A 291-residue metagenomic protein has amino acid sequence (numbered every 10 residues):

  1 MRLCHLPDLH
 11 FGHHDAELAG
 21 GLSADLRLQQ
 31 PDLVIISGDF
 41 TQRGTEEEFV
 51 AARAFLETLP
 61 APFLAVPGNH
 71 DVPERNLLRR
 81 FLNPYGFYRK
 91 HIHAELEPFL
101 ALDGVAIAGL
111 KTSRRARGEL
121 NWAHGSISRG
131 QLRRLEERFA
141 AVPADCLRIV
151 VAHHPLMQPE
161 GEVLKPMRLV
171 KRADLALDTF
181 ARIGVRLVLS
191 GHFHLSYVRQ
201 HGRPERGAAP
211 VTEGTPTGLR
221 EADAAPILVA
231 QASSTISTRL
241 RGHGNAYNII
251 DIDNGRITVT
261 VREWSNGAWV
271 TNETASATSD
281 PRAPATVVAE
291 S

Functional and structural regions predicted by a protein language model:
M1-T58, E74-R75: N-terminal active-site segment of His-dependent metallophosphoesterases
L6-P7, V34-D39, F63-N69, K111 (+3 more regions): Active-site neighborhood of phospho(di)ester-bond hydrolases with catalytic His/Asp-centered motifs
G12-H14, Q42-E47, N69-L77, R115-L120 (+4 more regions): Active-site environment of divalent metal-dependent phosphoester hydrolases
G20, E48-A52, I127-G130, P166-D174: Charged helix-capping and loop-helix junction motifs
V50-E137, V142, T179-A181, V211 (+2 more regions): Extended active-site neighborhood of metal-dependent phosphoesterases/phosphodiesterases
F139, P143-E160: Short acidic, glycine-rich surface-loop motifs adjacent to enzyme active sites
V163-R256: Conserved beta-sheet core of the metallophosphoesterase superfamily
D251-S291: A short C-terminal boundary segment appended to hydrolase-like catalytic domains
